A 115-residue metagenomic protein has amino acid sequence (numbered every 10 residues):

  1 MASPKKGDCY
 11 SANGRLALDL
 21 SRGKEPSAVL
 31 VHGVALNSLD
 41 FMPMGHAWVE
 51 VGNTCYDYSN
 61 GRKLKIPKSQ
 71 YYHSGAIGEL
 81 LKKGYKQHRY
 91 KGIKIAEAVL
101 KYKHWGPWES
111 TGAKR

Functional and structural regions predicted by a protein language model:
M1-R115: A structural boundary/capping signal
